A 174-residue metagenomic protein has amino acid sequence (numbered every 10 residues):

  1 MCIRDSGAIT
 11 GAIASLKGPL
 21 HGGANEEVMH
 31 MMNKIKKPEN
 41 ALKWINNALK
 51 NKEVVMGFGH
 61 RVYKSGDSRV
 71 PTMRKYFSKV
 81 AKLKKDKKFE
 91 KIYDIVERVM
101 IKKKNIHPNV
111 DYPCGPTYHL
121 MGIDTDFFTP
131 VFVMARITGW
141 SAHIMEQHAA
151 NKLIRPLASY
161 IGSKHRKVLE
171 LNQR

Functional and structural regions predicted by a protein language model:
R4-R174: Non-transmembrane, aqueous-exposed alpha-helical and coiled segments at domain scale
